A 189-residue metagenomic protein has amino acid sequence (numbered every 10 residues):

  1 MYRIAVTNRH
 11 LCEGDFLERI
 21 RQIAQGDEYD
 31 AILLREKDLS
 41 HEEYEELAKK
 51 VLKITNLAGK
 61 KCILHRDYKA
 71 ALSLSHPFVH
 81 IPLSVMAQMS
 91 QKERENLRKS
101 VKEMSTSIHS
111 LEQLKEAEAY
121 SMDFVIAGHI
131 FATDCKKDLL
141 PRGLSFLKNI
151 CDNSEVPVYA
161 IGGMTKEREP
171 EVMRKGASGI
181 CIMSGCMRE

Functional and structural regions predicted by a protein language model:
M1-E18, K102-S107: Active-site mouth loops of central-metabolism enzymes
Y2-I4, D30-L33, K61-I63, P77-H80 (+4 more regions): Structural preference for beta-strand elements that scaffold enzyme active sites
A5-H10, V79-K92, F124-L139, G163-E189: Glycine-rich phosphate-binding active-site loops on the catalytic face of alpha/beta enzymes
D15-A31, L74, L111-G128, E171-K175: Alpha/beta enzyme core
I20-R21, A48, L52, Y68 (+3 more regions): Generic hydrophobic/aromatic pocket-lining and core-packing "Φ" positions
A31-L97: N-terminal active-site wall of soluble small-molecule enzyme domains
E45-L64, K92-S110, L140-T165: Alpha-helix-loop-beta-strand connector modules within alpha/beta enzyme cores
S73-Q88, E103-D152, E189: Glycine/Thr-rich beta-alpha phosphate-binding loop at enzyme active sites
